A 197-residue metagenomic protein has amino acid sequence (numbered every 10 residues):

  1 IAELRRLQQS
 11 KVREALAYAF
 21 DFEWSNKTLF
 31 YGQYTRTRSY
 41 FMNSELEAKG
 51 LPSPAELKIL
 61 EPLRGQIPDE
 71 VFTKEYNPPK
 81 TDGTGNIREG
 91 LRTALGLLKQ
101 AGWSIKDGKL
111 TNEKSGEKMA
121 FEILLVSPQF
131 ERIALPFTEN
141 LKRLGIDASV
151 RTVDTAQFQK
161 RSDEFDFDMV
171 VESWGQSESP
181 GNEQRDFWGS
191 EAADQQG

Functional and structural regions predicted by a protein language model:
I1-G197: Extracytoplasmic/periplasmic ligand-capture domains
